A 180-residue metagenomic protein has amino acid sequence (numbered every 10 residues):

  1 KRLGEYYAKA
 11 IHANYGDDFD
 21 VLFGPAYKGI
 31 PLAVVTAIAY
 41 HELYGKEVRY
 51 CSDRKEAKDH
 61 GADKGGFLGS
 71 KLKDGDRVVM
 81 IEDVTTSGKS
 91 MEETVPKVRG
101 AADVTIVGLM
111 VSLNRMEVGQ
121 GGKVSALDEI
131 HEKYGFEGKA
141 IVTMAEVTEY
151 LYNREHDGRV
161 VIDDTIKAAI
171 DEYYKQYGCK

Functional and structural regions predicted by a protein language model:
K1-I81, T86-K180: PRPP-associated nucleotide enzymes
